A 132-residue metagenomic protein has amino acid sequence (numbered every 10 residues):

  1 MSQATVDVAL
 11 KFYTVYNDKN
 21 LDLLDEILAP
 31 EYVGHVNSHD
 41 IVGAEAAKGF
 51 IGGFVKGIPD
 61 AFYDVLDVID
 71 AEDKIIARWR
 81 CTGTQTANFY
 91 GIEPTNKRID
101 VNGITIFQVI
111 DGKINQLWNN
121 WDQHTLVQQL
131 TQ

Functional and structural regions predicted by a protein language model:
M1-Q132: C-terminal and inter-domain tail/linker signature
